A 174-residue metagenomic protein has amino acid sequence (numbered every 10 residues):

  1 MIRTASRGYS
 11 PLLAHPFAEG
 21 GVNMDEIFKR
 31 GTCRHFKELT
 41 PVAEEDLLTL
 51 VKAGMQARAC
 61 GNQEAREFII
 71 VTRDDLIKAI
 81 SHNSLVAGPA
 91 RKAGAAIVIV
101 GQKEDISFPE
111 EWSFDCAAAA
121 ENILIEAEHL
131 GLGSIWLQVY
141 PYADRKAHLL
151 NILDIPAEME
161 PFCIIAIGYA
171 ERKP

Functional and structural regions predicted by a protein language model:
M1-G8: Extreme N-terminal basic, low-complexity initiation segments that serve as generic localization/processing leaders
I2, A14-H15: Ser/Thr/Pro/Gly-rich low-complexity, intrinsically disordered segments
Y9, H15-P174: Acidic, surface-exposed loops and disordered segments
